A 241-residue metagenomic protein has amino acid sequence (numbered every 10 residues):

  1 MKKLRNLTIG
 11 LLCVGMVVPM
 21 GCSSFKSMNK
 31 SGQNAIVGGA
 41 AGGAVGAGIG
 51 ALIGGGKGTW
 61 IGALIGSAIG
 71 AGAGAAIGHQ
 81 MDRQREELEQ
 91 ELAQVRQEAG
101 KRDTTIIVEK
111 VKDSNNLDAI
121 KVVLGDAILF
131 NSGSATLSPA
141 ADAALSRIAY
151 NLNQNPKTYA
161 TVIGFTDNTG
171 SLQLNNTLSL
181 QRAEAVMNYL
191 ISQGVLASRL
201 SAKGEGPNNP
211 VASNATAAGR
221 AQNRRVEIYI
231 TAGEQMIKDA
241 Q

Functional and structural regions predicted by a protein language model:
M1-L11: Bacterial N-terminal signal peptides that target proteins for export
V17-G21: C-terminal motif of bacterial Sec signal peptides marking the signal peptidase cleavage site
S24-E91: Short, low-complexity, glycine-enriched hydrophobic/amphipathic alpha-helices that associate with lipid bilayers
D82-N116: Amphipathic, membrane-active segments
Q97, L129-I163, I191, A221 (+2 more regions): Periplasmic peptidoglycan-binding/anchoring modules of Gram-negative envelope and division proteins
I107-E109, A119-L129, Y159-I163, Y189 (+2 more regions): Soluble periplasmic/extracytoplasmic beta-strand elements of cell-envelope proteins
V111-S146, D167-Q173: Short, solvent-exposed beta-strand/turn patches at coil↔beta or beta↔helix junctions that act as interaction loops
F165-K238: Periplasmic OmpA-like peptidoglycan-binding domain that tethers envelope proteins to the cell wall
